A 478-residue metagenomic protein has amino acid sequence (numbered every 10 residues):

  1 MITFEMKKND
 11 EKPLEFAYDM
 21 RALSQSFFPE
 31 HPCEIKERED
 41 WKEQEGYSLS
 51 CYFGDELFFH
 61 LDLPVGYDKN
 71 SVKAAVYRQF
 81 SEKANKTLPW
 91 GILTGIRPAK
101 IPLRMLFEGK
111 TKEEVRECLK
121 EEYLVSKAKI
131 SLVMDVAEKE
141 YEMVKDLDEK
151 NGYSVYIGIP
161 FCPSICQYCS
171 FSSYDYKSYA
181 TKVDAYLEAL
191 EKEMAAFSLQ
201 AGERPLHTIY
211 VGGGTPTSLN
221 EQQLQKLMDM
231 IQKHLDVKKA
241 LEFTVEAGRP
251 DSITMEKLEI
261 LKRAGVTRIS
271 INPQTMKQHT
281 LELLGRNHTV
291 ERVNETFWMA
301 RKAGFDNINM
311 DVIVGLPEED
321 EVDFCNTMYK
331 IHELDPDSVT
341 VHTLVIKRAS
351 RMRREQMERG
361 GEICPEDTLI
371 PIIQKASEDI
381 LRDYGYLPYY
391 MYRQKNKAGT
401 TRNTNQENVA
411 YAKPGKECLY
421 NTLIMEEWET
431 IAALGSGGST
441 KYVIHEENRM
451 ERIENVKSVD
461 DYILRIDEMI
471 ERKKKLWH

Functional and structural regions predicted by a protein language model:
M1-K112, L190, Q406, A410-H478: Radical SAM enzyme core and accessory elements
L49-C51, I157, I271: Short beta-strand motif preference
F80-T87, F107-V155: N-terminal [4Fe-4S]-dependent radical SAM core
D135-V136, Y168, V245: Key residue(s) within conserved catalytic/signature motifs
G152-A185: Canonical Radical SAM [4Fe-4S] cluster-binding loop centered on the CxxxCxxC motif and its immediate flanking residues
S173-A376: Conserved non-cysteine loop/helix-boundary elements of the Radical SAM core domain that shape
H279, L283, V314-E321, D337-P365 (+2 more regions): Flexible glycine/acidic-rich beta-alpha junction loops that bind and position SAM and/or redox cofactors in anaerobic
I370-Y384, G415: Repeat-solenoid scaffold signature
